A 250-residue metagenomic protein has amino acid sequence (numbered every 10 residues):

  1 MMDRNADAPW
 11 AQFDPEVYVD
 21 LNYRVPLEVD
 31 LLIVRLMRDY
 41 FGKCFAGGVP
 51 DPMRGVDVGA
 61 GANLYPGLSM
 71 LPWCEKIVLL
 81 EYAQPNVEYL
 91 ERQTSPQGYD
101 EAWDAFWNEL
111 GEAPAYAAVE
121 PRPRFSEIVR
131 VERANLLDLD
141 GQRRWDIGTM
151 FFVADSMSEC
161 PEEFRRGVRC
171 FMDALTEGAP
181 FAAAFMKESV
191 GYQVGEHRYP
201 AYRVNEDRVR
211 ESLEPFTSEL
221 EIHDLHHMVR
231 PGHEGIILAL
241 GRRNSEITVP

Functional and structural regions predicted by a protein language model:
M1-D51, Y65: Class I SAM-dependent methyltransferase Rossmann-like catalytic core, especially the SAM/SAH-binding loop
P50-N63, K76-L79: Conserved class I S-adenosyl-L-methionine
A83-Q84: Conserved SAM/SAH-binding beta-strand->alpha-helix loop
T94-L139: S-adenosyl-L-methionine
D146-E162: A short SAM/SAH-binding and catalytic strip from SAM-dependent methyltransferases
E162-A179: A short glycine-rich, Lys/Arg-flanked "PGG" loop and its adjoining helix->strand segment in the class I
S189-E211: Acceptor-substrate binding/catalytic loop of class I
F216-T217, E221-P250: Core SAM-dependent methyltransferase catalytic element
